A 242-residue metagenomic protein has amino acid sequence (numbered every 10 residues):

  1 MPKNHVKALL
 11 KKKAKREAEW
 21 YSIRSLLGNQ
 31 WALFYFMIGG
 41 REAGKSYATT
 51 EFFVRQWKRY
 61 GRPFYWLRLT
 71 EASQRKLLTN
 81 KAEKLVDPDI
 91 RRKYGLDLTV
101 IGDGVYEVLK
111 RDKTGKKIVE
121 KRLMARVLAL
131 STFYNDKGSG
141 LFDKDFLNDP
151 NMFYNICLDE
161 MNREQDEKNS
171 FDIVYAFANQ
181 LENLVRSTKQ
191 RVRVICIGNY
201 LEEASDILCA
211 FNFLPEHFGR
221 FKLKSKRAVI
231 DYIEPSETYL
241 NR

Functional and structural regions predicted by a protein language model:
K3-L33: Pre-Walker A adenine-sensing motif
L33-I38, Y65: Short hydrophobic/aromatic beta-strand immediately N-terminal to the Walker A/P-loop
G44-K45: Conserved glycine(s) of the Walker
A48-F52: Hydrophobic positions on the alpha1 helix immediately C-terminal to the Walker A/P-loop
G61-E83: Conserved Walker A/P-loop ATP-binding site and its immediately adjacent core in helicase/helicase-like ATPase domains
K81-M152: Inter-Walker segment of RecA-like/P-loop motor cores
D159-L223: Signature of the SF2 helicase/ATPase Hel1-core->accessory helical subdomain module
E216-R242: Long, charge-rich C-terminal accessory regions
